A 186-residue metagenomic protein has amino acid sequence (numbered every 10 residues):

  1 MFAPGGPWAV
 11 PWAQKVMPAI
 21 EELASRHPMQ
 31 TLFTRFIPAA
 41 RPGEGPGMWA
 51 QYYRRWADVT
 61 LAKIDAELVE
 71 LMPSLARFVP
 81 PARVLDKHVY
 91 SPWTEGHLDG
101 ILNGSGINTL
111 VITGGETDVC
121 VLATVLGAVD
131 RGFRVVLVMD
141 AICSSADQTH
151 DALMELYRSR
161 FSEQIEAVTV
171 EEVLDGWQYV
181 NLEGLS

Functional and structural regions predicted by a protein language model:
M1-F2: Short acidic catalytic loops
G5-F36: A short alpha/beta connector and helix-capping loop motif
W8-A13, W49-A50, V129-D130: Glycine-rich, phosphate-binding/catalytic loops in enzymes
E22-R26, R54-S186: Active-site-adjacent betaalpha module
Q30-T31, F36-W56: Early exported N-terminus immediately downstream of N-terminal targeting peptides
